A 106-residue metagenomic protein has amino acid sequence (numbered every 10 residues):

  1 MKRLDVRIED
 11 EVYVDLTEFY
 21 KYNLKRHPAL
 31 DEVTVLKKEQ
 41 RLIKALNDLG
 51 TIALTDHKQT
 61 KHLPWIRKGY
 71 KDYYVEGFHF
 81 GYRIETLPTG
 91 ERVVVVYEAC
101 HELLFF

Functional and structural regions predicted by a protein language model:
M1-Y70: Basic, Lys/Arg-enriched alpha-helical interface segments
L24, Y70-F106: Enriched for short, Lys/Arg-rich terminal
